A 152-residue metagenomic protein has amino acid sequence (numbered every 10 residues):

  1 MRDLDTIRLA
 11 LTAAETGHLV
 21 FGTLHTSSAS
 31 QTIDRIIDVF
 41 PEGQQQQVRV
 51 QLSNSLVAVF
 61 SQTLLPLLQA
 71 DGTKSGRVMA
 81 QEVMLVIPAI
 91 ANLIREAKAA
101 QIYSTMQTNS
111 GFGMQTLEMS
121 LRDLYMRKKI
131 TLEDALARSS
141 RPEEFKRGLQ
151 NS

Functional and structural regions predicted by a protein language model:
M1-S152: Short, flexible helix-loop junctions that flank or precede catalytic/ligand sites
